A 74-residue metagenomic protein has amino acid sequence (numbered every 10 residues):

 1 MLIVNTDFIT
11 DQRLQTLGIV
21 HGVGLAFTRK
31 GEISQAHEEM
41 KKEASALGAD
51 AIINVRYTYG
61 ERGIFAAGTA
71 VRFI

Functional and structural regions predicted by a protein language model:
M1-V20: Compositionally biased P/S/T/G-rich terminal and signal peptide-adjacent segments that lie outside catalytic cores
D7-F8, V55-Y59: Short, solvent-exposed loop/turn elements at beta->coil junctions and helix N-caps that rim active or binding pockets
Q15-Y57: Short, well-ordered alpha-helical segments
R62-I74: C-terminal edge-of-domain segments
